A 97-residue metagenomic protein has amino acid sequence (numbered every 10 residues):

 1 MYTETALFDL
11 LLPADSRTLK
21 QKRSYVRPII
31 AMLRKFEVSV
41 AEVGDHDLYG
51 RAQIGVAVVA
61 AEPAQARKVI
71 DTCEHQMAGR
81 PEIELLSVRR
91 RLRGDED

Functional and structural regions predicted by a protein language model:
E4-L12, A52-V59: Short, hydrophobic beta-strand segments
L11-L19: N-terminal presequence-like segments and adjacent domain-start helices
K20-S39: Short amphipathic alpha-helix segments
I29, G50, I54, P81: RNA-interacting cores
F36-V43, E84-R90: Short beta-strand elements
V40-E62: Short, charge-patterned binding micro-sites
A60-D97: C-terminal structural segments of small proteins and small subunits
